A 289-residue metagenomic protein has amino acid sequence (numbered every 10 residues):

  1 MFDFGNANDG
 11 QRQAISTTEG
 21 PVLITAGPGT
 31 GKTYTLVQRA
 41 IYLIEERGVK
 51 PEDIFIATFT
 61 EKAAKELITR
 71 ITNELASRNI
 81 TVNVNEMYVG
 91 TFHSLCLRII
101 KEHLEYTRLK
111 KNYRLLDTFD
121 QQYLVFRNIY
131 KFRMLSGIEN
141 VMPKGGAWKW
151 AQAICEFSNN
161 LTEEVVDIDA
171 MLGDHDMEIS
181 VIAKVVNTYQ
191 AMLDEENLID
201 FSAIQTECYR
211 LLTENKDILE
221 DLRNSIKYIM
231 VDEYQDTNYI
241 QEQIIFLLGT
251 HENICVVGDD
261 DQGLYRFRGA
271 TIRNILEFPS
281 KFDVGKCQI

Functional and structural regions predicted by a protein language model:
M1-L109, E220, R273, E277: P-loop NTPase Walker
F4-S16, G20-L23, F55, A64 (+3 more regions): Conserved helicase NTPase motor core
T17, V82-E86, E105-L198, I289: ATP-hydrolysis module of ASCE/P-loop NTPase motor domains, specifically the Walker B Asp-Glu catalytic pair
V84, T250-N253, D283-G285: A short helix->loop->beta-strand "cap" motif at the edges of active sites that frequently abuts
I100-L104, N128, E214-N215: Residue-level recognition of alpha-helix termini/interfacial anchor residues
V257-G258, C287-I289: Short beta-strands and strand-loop turn motifs
R273-Q288: Conserved P-loop NTPase catalytic core
